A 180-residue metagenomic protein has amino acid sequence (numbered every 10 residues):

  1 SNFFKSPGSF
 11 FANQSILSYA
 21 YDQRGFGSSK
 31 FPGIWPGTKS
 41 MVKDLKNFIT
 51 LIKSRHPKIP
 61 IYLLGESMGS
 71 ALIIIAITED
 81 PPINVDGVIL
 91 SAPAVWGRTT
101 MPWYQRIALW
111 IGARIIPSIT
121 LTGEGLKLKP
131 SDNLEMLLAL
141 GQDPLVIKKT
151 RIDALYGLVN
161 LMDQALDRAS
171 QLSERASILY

Functional and structural regions predicted by a protein language model:
S1-G8: The serine-hydrolase catalytic nucleophile loop
G8-P32: Conserved alpha/beta-hydrolase
Y19-Y21, S91, L179: The conserved SAM/SAH-binding core of class I Rossmann-like methyltransferase domains, concentrating on the hydrophobic
F26-P57: Catalytic nucleophile-loop/oxyanion-hole region of alpha/beta-hydrolase and closely related hydrolase-like folds
H56-S67: Alpha/beta-hydrolase fold nucleophile elbow
M68-R151: Alpha/beta-hydrolase-fold enzymes
T150-A169: Active-site nucleophile elbow and catalytic-triad environment of alpha/beta-hydrolase enzymes
L172, I178-Y180: Short beta-strand/loop motif that positions the catalytic acidic residue of the alpha/beta-hydrolase fold
